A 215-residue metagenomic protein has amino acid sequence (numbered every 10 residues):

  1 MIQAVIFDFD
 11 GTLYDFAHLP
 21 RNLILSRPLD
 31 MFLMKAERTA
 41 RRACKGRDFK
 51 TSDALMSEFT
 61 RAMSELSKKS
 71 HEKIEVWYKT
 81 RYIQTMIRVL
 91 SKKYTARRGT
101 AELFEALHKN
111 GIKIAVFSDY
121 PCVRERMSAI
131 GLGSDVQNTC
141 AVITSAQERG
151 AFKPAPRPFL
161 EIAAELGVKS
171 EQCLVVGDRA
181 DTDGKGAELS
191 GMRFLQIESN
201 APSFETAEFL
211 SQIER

Functional and structural regions predicted by a protein language model:
M1-F7, A101, E105-A106, I112-R215: Asp-based, Mg2+/Mn2+-dependent phosphohydrolase catalytic module
M1-R47: Active-site neighborhood of HAD-like aspartate-dependent phosphohydrolases
R21-L25, L29, S52-T60, R124: An amphipathic alpha-helix signature
R41-T85: A metal-dependent, Asp-based hydrolase signature
G46-D48, Y94, K113-I114: Short helix-to-loop capping/linker segments positioned immediately adjacent to catalytic or ligand/cofactor-binding
T80-I83, R97, G177: Short C-terminal alpha-helical element
T85-Y94: Surface-exposed cleft-lining segments at the edges of enzyme active sites
K93-E102: A short, well-structured juxtamembrane/interface segment
